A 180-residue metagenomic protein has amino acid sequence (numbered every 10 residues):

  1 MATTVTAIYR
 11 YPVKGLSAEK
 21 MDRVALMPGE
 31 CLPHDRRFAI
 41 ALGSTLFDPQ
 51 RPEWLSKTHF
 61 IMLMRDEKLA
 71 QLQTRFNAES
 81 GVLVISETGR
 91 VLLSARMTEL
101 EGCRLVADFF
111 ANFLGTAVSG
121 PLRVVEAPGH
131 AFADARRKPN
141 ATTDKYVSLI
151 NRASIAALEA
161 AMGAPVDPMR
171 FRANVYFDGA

Functional and structural regions predicted by a protein language model:
M1-A180: Electropositive, beta-rich accessory/interaction domains or terminal extensions that provide binding surfaces
